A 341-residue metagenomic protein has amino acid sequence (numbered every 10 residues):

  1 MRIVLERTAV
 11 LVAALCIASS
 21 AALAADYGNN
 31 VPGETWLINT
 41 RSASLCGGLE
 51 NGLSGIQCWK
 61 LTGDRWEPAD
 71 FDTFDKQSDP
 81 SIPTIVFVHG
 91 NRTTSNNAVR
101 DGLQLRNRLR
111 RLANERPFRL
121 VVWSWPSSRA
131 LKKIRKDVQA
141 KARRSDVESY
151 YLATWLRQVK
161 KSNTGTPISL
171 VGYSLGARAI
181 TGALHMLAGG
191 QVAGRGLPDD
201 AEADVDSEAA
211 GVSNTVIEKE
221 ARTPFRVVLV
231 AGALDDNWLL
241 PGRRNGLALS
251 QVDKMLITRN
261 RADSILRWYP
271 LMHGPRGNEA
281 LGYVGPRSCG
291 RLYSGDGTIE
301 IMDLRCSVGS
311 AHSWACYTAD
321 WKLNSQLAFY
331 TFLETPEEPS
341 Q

Functional and structural regions predicted by a protein language model:
M1-V10: Bacterial N-terminal signal peptides that target proteins for export
A9-S19: Bacterial N-terminal signal peptides
S20-A24: Sec/Tat signal peptide C-region and signal peptidase I cleavage site
A25-S78, N91-T93, V99, L103 (+2 more regions): Lipolytic serine-hydrolase domain surface
I82-G90: Short beta-strand element of the alpha/beta-hydrolase
S95-N96, R178: Loop/helix-junction capping segments adjacent to catalytic residues or to phosphate/diphosphate-binding pockets
L152, G172, G176, I180: Gly/Ala-rich beta-loop-alpha elbow adjacent to hydrolase catalytic centers
